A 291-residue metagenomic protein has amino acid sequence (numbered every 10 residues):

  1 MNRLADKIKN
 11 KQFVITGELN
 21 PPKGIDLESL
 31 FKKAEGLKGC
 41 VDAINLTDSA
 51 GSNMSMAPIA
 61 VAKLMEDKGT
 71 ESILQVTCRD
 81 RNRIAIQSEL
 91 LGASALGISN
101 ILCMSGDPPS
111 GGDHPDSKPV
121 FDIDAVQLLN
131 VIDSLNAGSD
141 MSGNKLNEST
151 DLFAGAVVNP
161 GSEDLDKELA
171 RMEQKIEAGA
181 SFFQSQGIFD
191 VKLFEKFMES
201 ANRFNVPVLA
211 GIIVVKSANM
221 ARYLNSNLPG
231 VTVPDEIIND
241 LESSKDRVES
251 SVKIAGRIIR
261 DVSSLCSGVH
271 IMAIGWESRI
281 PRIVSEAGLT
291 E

Functional and structural regions predicted by a protein language model:
M1-N20, G24, K32, D140-D151 (+1 more regions): N-terminal amphipathic alpha-helix/helix-capping segment at the start of soluble metabolic enzymes
N2-K7, D26-E28, S52-L64, N82-S88 (+4 more regions): Active-site-adjacent beta->alpha loops and helix N-cap segments on the catalytic face of soluble alpha/beta enzymes
V14-S29, S72-I84, L152-K167, L241-K253: Active-site mouth loops of central-metabolism enzymes
E18, I44, A93, K175 (+3 more regions): Conserved, mostly hydrophobic/aromatic
G24-L37, A57-P58, I84-L90, E163-K175 (+1 more regions): Short, acidic/polar
I44-M54, V76-T77, C103, S181-D190 (+1 more regions): Catalytic beta/alpha-barrel core
C78-L96: Glycine-rich anion/phosphate-binding loops
P119-S139, L146-N147, V157-G161, N205-I254 (+2 more regions): Active-site pocket-lining/capping segments in soluble small-molecule metabolic enzymes
